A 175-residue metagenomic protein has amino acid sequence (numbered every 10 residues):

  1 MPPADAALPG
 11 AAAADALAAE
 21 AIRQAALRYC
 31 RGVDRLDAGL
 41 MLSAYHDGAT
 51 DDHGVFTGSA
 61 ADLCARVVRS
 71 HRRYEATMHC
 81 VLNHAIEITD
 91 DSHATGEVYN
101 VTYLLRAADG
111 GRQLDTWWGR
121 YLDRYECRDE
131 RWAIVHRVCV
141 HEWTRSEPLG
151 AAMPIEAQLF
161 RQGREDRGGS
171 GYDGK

Functional and structural regions predicted by a protein language model:
M1-R31, R35, G39-S43, D47: Short, low-complexity N-terminal intrinsically disordered segments enriched in polar/charged residues
P2, T95, W118-A152: Short beta-strand edge/turn micro-motifs at domain boundaries
P9, Y99-D109, W118, R145-E147 (+1 more regions): Extracellular/periplasmic carbohydrate-active domains that bind, remodel, or depolymerize complex polysaccharides
A21-I22, G39-L40, S59, E87 (+2 more regions): Hydrophobic/basic alpha-helical segments enriched in Actinobacteria
V33, Y45, N100-T102, V138-H141: Short beta-strand segments enriched in hydrophobic/aromatic residues within well-folded beta-rich domains
A38-L104: A solvent-exposed, acidic/Ser-Thr-rich amphipathic alpha-helical stretch
L114-T116: Outer-membrane beta-barrel transmembrane domain signature
R145-K175: Acidic/histidine-enriched, glycine/proline-rich intrinsically disordered or flexible terminal extensions
